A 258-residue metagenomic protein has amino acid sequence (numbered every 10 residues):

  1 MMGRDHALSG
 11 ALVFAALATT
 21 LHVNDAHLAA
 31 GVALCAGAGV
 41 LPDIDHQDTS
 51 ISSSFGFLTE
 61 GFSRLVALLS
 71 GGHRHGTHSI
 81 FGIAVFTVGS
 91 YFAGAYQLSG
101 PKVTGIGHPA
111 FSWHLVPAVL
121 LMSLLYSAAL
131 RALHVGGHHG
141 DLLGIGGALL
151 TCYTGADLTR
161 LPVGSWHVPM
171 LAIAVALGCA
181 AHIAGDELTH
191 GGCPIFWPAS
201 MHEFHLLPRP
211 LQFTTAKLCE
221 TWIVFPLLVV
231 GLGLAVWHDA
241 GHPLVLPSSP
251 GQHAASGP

Functional and structural regions predicted by a protein language model:
M1-P258: N-terminal membrane-targeting hydrophobic helices
